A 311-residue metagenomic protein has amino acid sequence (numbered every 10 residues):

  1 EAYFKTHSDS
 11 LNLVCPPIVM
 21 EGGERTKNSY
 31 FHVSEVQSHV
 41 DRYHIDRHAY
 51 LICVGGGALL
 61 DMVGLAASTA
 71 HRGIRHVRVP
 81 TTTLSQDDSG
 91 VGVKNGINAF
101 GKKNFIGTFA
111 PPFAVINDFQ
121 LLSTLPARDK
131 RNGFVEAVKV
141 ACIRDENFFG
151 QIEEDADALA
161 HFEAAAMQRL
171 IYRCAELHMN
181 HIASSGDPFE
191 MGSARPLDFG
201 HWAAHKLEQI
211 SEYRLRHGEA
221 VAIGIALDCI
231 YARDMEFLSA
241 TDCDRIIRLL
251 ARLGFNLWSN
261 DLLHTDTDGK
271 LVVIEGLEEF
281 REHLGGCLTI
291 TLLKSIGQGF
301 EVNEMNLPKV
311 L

Functional and structural regions predicted by a protein language model:
E1-Y50: ATP/NTP phosphate-donor binding region
D9, D41, I45, P111-A114 (+9 more regions): Generic secondary-structure signature for well-ordered alpha-helical cores
E21-G23, V54-G56, F199-G200: Glycine-rich beta-strand-to-loop/alpha-helix junction loops that act as flexible
I45-V77: Active-site and donor-binding regions of nucleotide-sugar-utilizing enzymes
G64-A158: A glycine/threonine-rich phosphate-anchoring loop and its flanking beta-alpha core in nucleotide/phosphate-binding
V135-A137, F237-L311: C-terminal charged capping/lid subdomain of soluble metabolic enzymes
D155-L271: Active-site segments that bind and position negatively charged phosphate/pyrophosphate groups
